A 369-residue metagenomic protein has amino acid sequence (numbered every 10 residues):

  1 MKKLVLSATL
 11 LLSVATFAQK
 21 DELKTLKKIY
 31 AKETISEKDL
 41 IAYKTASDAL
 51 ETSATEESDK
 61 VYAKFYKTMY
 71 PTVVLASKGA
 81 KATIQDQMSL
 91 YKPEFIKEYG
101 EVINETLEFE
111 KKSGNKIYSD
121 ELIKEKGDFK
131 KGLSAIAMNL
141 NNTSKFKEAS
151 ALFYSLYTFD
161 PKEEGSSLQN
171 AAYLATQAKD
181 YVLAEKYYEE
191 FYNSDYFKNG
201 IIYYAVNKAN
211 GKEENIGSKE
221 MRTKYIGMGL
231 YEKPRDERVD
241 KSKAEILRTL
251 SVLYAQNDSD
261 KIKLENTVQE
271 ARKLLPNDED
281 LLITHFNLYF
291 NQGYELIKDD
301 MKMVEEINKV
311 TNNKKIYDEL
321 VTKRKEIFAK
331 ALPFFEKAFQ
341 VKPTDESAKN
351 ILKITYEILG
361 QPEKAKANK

Functional and structural regions predicted by a protein language model:
M1-L26: Bacterial Sec-dependent N-terminal signal peptides
I29-N141, K145: Post-signal peptide N-terminal segment of secreted/secretory-pathway proteins
T55-S58, K111, P161-K162, Y196 (+4 more regions): Short coil turns that delineate tetratricopeptide repeat
K60, K67, V74, I136 (+6 more regions): Structural register within alpha-helical repeat arrays
A63, G165-S167, G200-I202, I246 (+4 more regions): TPR alpha-solenoid repeat register
P71, L140, L174-A175, Y254-A255 (+3 more regions): Residue at a conserved register position within TPR or TPR-like alpha-solenoid repeats
V74, T143, A178, N257-D258 (+4 more regions): Structural motif corresponding to the intra-repeat A-B loop/turn of tetratricopeptide repeats
